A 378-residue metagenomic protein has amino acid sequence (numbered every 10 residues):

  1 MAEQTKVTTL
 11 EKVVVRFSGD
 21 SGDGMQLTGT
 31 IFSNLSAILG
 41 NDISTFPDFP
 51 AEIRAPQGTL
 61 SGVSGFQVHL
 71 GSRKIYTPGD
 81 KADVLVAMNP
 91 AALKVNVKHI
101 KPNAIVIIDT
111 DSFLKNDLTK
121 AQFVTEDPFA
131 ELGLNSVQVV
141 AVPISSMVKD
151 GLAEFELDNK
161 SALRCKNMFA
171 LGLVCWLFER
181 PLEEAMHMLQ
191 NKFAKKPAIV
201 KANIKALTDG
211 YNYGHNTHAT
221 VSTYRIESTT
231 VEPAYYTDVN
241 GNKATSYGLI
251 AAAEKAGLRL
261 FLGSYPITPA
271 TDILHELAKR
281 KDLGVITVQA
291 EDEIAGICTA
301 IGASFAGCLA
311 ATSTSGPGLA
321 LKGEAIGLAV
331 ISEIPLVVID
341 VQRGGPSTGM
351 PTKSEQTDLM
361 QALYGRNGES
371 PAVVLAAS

Functional and structural regions predicted by a protein language model:
M1-A256: Active-site cofactor/cluster-binding pocket
K12-I100, T268-Y364: Thiamine diphosphate
V13-D20, A170-G172, L260-G263, A310-S313 (+1 more regions): Short glycine-rich or small-residue beta-strand-to-loop segments that form or flank ligand, phosphate, metal/Fe-S
G79, L134-V137, A141-S145, E355-S378: Conserved thiamine diphosphate
H187-L189, E254-K255, A278, F305 (+1 more regions): Short acidic (Asp/Glu) and glycine-rich catalytic loops that position anionic groups and cofactors
Q190-K195, P233-A234, G263-P266, A290 (+2 more regions): Conserved short loop/turn motifs at secondary-structure junctions
V221-Q289, T299-G302: Accessory "access/gating" subregions that flank catalytic or transport cores
